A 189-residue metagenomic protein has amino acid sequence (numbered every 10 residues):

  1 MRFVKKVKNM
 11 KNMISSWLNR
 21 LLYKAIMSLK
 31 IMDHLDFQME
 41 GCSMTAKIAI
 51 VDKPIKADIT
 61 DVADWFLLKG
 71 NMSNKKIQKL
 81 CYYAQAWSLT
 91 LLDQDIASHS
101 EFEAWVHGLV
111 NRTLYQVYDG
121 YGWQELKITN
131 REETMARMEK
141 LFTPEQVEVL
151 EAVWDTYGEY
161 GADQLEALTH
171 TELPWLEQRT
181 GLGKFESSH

Functional and structural regions predicted by a protein language model:
R2-K6, N12-S15, I26-H189: Domain-edge interaction signal
